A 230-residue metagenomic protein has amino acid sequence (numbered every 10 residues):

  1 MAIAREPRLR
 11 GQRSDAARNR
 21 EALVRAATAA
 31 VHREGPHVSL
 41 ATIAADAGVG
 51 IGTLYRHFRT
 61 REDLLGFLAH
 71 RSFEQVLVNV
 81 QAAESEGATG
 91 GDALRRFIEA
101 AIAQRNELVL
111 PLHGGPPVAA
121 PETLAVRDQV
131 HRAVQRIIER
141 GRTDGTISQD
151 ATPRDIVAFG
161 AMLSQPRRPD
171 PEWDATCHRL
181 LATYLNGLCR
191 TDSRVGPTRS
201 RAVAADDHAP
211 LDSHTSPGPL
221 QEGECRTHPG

Functional and structural regions predicted by a protein language model:
M1-H37, A41-D46, D63-G66: Basic, helix-initiating cap at the start of DNA-binding domains
M1-P7, R96, H131-R132, R136-I147 (+1 more regions): C-terminal peripheral helix-coil segments that are non-catalytic and often amphipathic
A22, T42, D92-A100, D155-F159 (+3 more regions): Amphipathic alpha-helical interaction segments
G35-P36, R56, S148: Helix-turn-helix/winged-helix DNA-binding modules
G48-F58: Short hydrophobic/aromatic patch on the recognition helix
F67, E74, V78-E107, V118-E122: Hydrophobic alpha-helical connector segments
A100-L108, L163-P166, G187-T191: Phosphate/oxyanion-binding loops and surfaces in catalytic or ligand/nucleic-acid-binding neighborhoods
P111-P121, R201: Short linear capping/connector segments at secondary-structure termini
